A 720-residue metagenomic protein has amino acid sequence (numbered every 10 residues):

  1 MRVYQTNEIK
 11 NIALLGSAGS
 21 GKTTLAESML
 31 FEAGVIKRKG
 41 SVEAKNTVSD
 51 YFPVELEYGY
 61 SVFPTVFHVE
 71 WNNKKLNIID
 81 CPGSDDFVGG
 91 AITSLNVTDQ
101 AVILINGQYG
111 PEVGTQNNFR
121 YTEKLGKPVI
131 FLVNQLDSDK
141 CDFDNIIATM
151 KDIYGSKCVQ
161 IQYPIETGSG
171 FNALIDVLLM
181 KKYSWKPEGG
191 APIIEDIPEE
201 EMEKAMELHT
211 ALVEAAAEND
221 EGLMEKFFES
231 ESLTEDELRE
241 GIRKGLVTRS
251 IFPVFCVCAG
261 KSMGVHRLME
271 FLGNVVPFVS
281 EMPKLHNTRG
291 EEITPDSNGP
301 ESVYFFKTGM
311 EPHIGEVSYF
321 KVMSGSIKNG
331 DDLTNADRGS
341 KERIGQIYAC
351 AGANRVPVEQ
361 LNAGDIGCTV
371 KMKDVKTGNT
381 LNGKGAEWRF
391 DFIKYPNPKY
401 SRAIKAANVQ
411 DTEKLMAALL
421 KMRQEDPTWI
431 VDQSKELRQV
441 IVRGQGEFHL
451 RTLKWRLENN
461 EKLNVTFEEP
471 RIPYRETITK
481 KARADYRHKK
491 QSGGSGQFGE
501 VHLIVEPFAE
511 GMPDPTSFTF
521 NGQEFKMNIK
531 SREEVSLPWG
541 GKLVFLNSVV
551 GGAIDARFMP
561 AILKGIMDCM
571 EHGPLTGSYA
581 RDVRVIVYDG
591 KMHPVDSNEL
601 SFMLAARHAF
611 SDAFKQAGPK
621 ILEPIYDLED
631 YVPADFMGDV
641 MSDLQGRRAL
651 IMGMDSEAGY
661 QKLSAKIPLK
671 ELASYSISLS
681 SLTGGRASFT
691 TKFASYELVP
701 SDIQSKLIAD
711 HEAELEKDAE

Functional and structural regions predicted by a protein language model:
M1-I105, Y109-P111: P-loop NTPase switch module centered on the Walker A-proximal segment
M1-S20, G107-P312, L333, G367: P-loop NTPase catalytic nucleotide-binding module
T6-I9, T23, K45-N46, G59-F63 (+27 more regions): Amphipathic alpha-helical transducer elements in NTP-driven molecular machines
N46, N72-L76, N96-V102, A216-K226 (+2 more regions): Gly-rich Lys/Arg/Thr-decorated short loops/hinges at beta-loop-alpha junctions or inter-strand turns that position
F52-E57, L76-F87, I103-G110, Q135-S138 (+4 more regions): Flexible beta-alpha connector loops of hexameric P-loop NTPases
N73-K75, T98-I103, G126-L132, T248-P253 (+3 more regions): Short, surface-exposed connector motifs at secondary-structure boundaries
I78-D80, F255-C256, V442-R443: Short hydrophobic beta-strand that contains or immediately precedes a catalytic carboxylate
T149, C158-Q160, P164, G168 (+3 more regions): Accessory interaction regions appended to the cores of large information-processing enzymes
